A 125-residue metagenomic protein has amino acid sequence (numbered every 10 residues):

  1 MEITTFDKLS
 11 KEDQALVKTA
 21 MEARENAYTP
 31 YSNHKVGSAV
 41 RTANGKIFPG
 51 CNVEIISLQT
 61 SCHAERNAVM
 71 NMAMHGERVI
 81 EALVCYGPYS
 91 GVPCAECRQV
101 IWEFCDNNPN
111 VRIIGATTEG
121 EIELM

Functional and structural regions predicted by a protein language model:
M1-N26, H75-M125: C-terminal binding/interaction regions
T19-E22, A64-M72: Short, well-ordered amphipathic alpha-helical segments that serve as non-catalytic structural scaffolds within diverse
N33-T42: Short beta-strand scaffold segments in enzyme catalytic cores
R41, N71-E77: Alpha-helix C-terminal capping segments
C51-T60, A64-R66: Compact, glycine-rich, soluble single-domain proteins
H63, N67, E96-Q99: Short amphipathic alpha-helical face segments that pack within enzyme cores and frequently flank/anchor catalytic
